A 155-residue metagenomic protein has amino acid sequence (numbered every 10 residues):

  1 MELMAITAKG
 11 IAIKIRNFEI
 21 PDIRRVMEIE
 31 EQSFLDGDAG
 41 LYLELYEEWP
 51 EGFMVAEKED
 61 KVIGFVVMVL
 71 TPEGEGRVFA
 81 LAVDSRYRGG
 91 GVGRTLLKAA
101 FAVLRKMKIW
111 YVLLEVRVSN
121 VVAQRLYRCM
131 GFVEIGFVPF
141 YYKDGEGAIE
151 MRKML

Functional and structural regions predicted by a protein language model:
I6-I13, N17-R86, L97-A99, V103 (+3 more regions): Acetyl-CoA-dependent GNAT
I15, G89, V116: Conserved SAM-binding loop
V78, V112-V116: Conserved hydrophobic beta-strand within the GNAT/NAT acetyltransferase core sheet that lines the active-site cleft
V83, R117-V118: Short amphipathic helical patch at the helix-1/turn junction of helix-turn-helix
G89-A102, R125-C129: Conserved acetyl-CoA-binding loop-helix of GNAT-fold acetyltransferases
G93, L97, N120-A123, F140-G145: Short glycine/proline-centered loop/turn elements that form peptide/ligand docking sites
E115, R128, V133-I149: Conserved catalytic-core motifs of GNAT/GCN5-like acyltransferases
